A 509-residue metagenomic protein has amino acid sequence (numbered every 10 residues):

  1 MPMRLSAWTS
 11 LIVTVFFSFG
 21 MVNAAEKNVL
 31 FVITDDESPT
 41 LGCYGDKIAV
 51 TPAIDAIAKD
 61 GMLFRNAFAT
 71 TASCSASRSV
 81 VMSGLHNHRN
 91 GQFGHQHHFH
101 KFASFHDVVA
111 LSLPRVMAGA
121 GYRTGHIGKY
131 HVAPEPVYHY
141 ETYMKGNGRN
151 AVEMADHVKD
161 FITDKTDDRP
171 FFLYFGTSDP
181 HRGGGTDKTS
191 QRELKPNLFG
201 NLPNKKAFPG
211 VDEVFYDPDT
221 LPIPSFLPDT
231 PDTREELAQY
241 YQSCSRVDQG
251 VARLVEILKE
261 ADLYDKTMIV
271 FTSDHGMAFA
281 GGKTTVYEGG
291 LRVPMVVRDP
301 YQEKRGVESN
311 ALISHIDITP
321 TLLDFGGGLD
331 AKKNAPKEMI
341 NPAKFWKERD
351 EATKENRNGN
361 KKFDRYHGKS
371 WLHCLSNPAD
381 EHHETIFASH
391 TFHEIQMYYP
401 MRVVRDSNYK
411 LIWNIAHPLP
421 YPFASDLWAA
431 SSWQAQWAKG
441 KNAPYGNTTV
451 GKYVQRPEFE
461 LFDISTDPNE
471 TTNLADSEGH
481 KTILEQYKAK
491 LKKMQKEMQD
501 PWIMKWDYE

Functional and structural regions predicted by a protein language model:
M1-A7: Positively charged n-region of N-terminal signal peptides that target proteins for export
T9-G20: Bacterial N-terminal signal peptides
A25-L30, D60-R65, G119-G125, D167-L173 (+3 more regions): Loop/turn elements at helix/coil->beta-strand transitions in domains of secreted/extracellular proteins
F31-T34, S38-G146: Active-site segment of extracytoplasmic enzymes that catalyze sulfate/phosphate-ester chemistry
D36-A49, V132, G148-R149, T163-R169 (+9 more regions): Active-site-proximal cap/lid insertion segments
P114, V158-T163, Y399-R405, I412 (+1 more regions): Short, surface-exposed beta-strand/loop micro-motifs that present aromatic residues
G125, E141-I162, P170: Acidic, His- and aromatic-enriched active-site or binding-groove loops in soluble protein domains that engage sugars
N360, G368-H373, H383-I386: Polar, glycine-rich mid-to-C-terminal structural blocks that act as macromolecule-binding/assembly scaffolds
